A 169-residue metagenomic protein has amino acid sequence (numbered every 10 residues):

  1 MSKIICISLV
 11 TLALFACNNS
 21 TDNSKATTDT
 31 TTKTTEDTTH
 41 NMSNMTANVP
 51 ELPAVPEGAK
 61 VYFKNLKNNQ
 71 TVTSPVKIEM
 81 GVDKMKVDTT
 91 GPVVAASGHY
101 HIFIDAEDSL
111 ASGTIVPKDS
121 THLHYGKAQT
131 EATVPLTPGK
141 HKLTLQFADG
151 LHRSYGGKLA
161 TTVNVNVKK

Functional and structural regions predicted by a protein language model:
M1-F15: Sec-dependent bacterial lipoprotein signal peptides
L9-A13, M80, L145: Core hydrophobic alpha-helical membrane-spanning segments
C17-A26: Bacterial lipoprotein signal-peptidase II cleavage site
K25-V55: Post-signal peptide N-terminal segment of mature Sec-exported envelope proteins
T38, E51, N69, E79 (+1 more regions): Long, low-complexity serine/threonine/glycine- and acidic-rich segments characteristic of extracellular
T46-T73: Short, compositionally biased P/S/T/A/G/V-rich stretches that sit at domain boundaries
P75-G81: A short beta-strand segment in extracellular, disulfide-stabilized domains
G81-P92: Short amphipathic, basic-aromatic surface patches that mediate peripheral association with negatively charged
